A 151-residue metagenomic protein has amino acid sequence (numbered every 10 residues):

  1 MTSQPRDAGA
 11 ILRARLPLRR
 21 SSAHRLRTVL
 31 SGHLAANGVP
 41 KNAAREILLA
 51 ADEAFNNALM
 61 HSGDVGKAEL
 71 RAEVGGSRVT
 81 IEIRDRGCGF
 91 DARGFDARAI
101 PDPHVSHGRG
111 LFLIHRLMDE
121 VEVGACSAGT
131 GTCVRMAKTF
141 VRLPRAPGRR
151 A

Functional and structural regions predicted by a protein language model:
M1-R13, A58-A151: Conserved beta-strand-loop-beta-strand hairpin that lines the nucleotide-binding pocket of ATP/GTP-utilizing enzymes
L12-T28: STAS-typified acidic loop motif
L18-S21, V39-N42, V74: Structural signature of the histidine kinase catalytic ATP-binding subdomain
H24, K41, R45, A128-T130: Non-catalytic, surface-exposed connector residues within folded enzymatic/regulatory domains
T28-D52, H104: Conserved short strand/loop->alpha-helix "switch" segment adjacent to the catalytic nucleotide/phosphoryl-transfer site
E46-D64: Histidine-centered phosphotransfer motif of kinases
